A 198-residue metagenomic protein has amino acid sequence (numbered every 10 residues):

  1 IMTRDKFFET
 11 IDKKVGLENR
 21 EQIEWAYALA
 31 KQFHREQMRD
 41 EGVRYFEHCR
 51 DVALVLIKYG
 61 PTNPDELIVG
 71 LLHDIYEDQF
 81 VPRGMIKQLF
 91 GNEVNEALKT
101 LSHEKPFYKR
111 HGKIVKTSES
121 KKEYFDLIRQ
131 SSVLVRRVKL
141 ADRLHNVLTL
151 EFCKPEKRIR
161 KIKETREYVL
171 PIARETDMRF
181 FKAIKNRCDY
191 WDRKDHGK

Functional and structural regions predicted by a protein language model:
I1-K198: Active-site helical microenvironments for divalent-metal-assisted chemistry
